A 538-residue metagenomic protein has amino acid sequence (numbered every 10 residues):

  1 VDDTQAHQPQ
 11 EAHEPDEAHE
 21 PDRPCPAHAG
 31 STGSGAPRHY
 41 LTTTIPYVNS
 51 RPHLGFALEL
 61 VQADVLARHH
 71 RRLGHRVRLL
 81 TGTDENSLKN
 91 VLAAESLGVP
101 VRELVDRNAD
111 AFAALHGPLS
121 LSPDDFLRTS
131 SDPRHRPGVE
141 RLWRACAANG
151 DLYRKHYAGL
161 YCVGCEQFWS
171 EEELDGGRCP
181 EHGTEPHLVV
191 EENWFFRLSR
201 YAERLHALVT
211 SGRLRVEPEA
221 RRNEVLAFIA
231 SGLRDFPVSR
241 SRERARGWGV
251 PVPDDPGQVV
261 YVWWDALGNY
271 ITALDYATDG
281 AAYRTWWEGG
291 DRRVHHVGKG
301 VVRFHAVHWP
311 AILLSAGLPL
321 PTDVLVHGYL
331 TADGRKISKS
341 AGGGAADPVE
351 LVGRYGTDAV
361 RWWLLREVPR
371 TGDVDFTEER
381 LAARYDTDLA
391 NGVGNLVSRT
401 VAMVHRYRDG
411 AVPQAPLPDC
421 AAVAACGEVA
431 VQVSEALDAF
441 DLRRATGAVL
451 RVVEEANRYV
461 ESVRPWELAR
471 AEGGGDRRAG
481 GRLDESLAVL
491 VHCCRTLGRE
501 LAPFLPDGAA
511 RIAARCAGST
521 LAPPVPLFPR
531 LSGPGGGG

Functional and structural regions predicted by a protein language model:
V1-H7, E20-R38, R78, G82 (+5 more regions): Basic, alpha-helical terminal appendages of large translation-related enzymes
D2-D3, C25-L152, V163-E166: N-terminal Rossmann-like or analogous alpha/beta NTP/dinucleotide-binding catalytic cores that position adenine
C25-H28, G33-L73, V77-T81, R136-G138 (+3 more regions): Structured secondary-structure scaffolds
L119-L127, A147-L160, E172-E173, H187-V189 (+3 more regions): Short secondary-structure capping/junction motifs at helix and strand boundaries
A148-H206: Cys/His-rich short segments
L364-R370, L396-Y407, P416-V429, A448-V463: A glycine-rich, aromatic-flanked flexible loop/lid motif
A402, D409, L442-R443, R499: Aromatic-residue-lined binding/catalytic grooves and analogous aromatic/hydrophobic interfacial grooves in multimeric
A430-R443: Long, non-coiled-coil amphipathic alpha-helical linker/lever segments that couple catalytic cores to other domains
